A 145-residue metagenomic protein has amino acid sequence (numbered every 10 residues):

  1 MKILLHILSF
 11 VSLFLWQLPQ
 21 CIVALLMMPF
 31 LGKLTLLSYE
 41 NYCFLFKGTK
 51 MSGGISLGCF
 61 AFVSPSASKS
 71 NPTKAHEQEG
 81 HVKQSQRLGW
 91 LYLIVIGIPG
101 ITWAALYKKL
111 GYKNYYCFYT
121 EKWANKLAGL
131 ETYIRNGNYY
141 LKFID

Functional and structural regions predicted by a protein language model:
M1-L5, E77-G80: Short amphipathic alpha-helical segments and their helix-coil junctions
K2-L36, E40, T49-K50, Y92-D145: Metalloprotease/metallohydrolase-associated module, dominated by Zn2+-dependent proteases
Y42, C59-F60: Beta-strand-connecting loop/turn residues
K50-G54, A61-H76, Q86: Short pre-active-site segment immediately N-terminal to the catalytic Zn-binding motif
E79-I96: Catalytic Zn2+-binding segment of zinc metalloproteases
